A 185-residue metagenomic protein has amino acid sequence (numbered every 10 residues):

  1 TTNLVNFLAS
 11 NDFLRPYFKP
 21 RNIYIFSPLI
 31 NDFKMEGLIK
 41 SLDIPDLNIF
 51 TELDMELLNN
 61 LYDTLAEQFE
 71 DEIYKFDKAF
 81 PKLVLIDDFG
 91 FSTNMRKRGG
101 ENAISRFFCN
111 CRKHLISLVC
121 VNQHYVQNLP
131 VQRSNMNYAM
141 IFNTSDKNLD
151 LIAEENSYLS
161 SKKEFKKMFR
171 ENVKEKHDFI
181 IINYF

Functional and structural regions predicted by a protein language model:
T1-R21, P28-I30, L47-E164: Conserved P-loop NTPase motor cores
P28-I30, G37, A66, F169 (+2 more regions): Generic alpha-helical secondary structure signal
K34-P45: Short, aromatic/basic amphipathic alpha-helical patches
S41, E154, K167-R170: Residue-level signal for alpha-helical context at structural boundaries
S161-F185: Conserved AAA+ ATPase small/helical "lid" subdomain
